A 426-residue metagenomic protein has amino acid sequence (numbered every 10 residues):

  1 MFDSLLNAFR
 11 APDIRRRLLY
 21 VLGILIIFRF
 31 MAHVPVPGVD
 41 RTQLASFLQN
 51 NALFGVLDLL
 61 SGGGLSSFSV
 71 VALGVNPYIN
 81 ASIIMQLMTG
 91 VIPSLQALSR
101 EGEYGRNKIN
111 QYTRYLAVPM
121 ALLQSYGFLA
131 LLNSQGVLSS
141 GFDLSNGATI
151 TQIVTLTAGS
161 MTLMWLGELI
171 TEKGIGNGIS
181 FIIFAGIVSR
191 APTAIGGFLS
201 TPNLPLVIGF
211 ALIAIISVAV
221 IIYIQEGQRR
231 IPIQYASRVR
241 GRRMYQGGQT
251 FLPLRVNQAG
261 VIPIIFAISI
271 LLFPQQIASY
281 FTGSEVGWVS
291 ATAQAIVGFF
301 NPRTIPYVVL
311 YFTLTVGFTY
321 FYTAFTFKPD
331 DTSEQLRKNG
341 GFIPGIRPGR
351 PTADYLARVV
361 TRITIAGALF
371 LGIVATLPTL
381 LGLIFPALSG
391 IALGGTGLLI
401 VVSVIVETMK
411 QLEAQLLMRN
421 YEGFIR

Functional and structural regions predicted by a protein language model:
M1-S99, Y104-R426: N-terminal cationic and glycine-rich segments that engage phosphates or anionic surfaces
